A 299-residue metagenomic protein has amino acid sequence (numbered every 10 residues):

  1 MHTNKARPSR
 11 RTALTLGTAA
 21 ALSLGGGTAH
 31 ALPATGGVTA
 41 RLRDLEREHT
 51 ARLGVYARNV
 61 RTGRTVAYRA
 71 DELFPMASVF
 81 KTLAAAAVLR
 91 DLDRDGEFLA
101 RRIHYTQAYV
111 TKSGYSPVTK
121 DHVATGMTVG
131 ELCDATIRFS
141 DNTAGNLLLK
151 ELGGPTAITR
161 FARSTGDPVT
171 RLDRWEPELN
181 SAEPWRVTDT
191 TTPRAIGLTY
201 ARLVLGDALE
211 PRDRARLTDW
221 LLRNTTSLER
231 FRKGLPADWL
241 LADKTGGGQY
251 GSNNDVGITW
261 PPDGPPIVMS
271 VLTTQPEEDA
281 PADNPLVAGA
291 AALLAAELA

Functional and structural regions predicted by a protein language model:
H2-A19, A34-L42, E151, T199-L228 (+2 more regions): Structured C-terminal helix/loop/strand segments within mature extracytoplasmic catalytic/sensor domains
A29-P75, L294-E297: Beta-lactamase-like hydrolase cores
H49-R52, N146-L205: Mid-domain, small-residue-enriched loop/turn segments at the edges of structured enzyme/sensor domains
T50-R52, R69-D71, V79, A100 (+3 more regions): Extracytoplasmic
R58-V60, Q107, I137-S140, W175 (+2 more regions): Active-site-proximal beta-strand/loop segments in catalytic clefts of secreted hydrolases
G63, P75-Y105, T136, M269: Active-site SXXK
A67-A70, T128-L132, F139-A144, E176-P184 (+1 more regions): Flexible glycine/proline-enriched surface loops and loop-helix/loop-strand junctions
Y109-L147, P155: Conserved catalytic neighborhood of penicillin-recognizing serine enzymes
